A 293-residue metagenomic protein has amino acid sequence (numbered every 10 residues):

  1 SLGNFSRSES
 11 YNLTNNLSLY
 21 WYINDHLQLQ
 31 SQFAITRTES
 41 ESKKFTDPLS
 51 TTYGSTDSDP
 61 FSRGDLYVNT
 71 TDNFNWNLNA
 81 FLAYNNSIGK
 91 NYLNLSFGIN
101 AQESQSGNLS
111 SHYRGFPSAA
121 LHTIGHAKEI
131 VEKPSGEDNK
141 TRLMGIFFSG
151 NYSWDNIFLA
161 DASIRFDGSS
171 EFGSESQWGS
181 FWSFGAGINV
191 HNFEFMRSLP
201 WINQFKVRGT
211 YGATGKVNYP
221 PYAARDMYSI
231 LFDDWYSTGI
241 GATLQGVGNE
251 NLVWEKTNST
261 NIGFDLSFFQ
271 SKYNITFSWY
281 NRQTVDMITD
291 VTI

Functional and structural regions predicted by a protein language model:
S1-T46, S58-I293: Extracellular/periplasmic, surface-exposed regions of secreted and cell-surface proteins
T51-Y53: Surface-exposed molecular-recognition determinants
